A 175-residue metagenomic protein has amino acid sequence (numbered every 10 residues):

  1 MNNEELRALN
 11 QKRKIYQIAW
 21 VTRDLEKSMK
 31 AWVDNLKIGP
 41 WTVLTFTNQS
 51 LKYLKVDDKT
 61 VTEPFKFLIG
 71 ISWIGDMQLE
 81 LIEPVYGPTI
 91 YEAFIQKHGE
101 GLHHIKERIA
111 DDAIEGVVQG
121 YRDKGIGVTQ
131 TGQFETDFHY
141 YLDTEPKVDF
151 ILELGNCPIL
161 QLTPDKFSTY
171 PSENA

Functional and structural regions predicted by a protein language model:
N2-L9, W20, M77-E80, E115-A175: Vicinal oxygen chelate
E4-N10, G39, V43-I71, P84-H103 (+4 more regions): Vicinal oxygen chelate
K12-Q17, D34, E80: Short helix/turn-capping signatures at newly exposed starts of structured segments
Y16-V21, I69-Q78, F94-A113: Vicinal oxygen chelate
S28-M29, L68, V117: Residues within well-ordered alpha-helices
A31-V33, Y121: Conserved active-site tyrosine of GNAT-family acetyltransferases
P88, R108, D112, G120 (+1 more regions): Mid-sequence acidic-hydrophobic segments that form the walls of catalytic/ligand-binding cavities or oligomerization
